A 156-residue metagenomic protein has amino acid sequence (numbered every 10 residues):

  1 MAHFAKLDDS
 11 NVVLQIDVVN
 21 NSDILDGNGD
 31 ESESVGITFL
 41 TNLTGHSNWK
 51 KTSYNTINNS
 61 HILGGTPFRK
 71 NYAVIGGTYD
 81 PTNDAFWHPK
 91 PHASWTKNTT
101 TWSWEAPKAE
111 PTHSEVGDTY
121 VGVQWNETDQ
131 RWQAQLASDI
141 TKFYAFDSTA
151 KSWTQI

Functional and structural regions predicted by a protein language model:
M1-I156: Interaction-interface detector
